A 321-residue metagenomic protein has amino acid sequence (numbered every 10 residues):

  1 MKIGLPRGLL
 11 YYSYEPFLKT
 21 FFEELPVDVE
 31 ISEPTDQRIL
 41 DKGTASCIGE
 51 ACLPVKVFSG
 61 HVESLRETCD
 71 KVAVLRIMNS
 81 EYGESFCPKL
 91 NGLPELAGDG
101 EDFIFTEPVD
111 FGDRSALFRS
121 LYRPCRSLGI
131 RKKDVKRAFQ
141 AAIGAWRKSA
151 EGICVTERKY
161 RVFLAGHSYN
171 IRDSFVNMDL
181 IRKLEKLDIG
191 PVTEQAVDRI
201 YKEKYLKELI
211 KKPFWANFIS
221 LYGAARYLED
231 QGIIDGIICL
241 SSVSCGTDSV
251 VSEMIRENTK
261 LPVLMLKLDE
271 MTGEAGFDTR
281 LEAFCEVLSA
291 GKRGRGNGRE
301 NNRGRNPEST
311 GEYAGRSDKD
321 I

Functional and structural regions predicted by a protein language model:
M1-I321: An N-terminal assembly and electron-transfer interface module characteristic of large anaerobic redox and radical
